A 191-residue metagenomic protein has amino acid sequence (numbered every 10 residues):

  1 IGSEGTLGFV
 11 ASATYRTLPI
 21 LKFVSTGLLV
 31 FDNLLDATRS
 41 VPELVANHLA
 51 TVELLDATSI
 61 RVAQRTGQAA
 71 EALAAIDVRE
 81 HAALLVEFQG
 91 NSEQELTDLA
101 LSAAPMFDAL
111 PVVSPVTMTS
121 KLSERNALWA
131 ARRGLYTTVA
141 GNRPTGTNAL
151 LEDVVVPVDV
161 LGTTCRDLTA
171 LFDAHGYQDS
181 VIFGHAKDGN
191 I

Functional and structural regions predicted by a protein language model:
I1-I191: Noncatalytic alpha-helical scaffold of FAD-dependent oxidoreductases
